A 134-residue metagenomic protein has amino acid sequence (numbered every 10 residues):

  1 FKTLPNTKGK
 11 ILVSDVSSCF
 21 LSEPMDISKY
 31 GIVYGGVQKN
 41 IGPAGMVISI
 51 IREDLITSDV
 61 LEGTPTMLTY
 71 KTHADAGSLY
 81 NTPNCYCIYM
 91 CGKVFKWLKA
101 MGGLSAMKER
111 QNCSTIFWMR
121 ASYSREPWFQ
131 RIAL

Functional and structural regions predicted by a protein language model:
F1-S28: Catalytic PLP-binding core of fold-type I/II PLP enzymes
P24-K39: A short alpha/beta connector and helix-capping loop motif
I32-G36, D75-S78, R125-Q130: Glycine-rich, charged/polar anion/phosphate-binding loops that engage phosphate groups from diverse ligands
V37-N112, I116: Active-site C-terminal subdomain of aminotransferase-like
A106, F117-L134: Conserved small-domain helix->loop->beta segment predominantly found in fold-type I
